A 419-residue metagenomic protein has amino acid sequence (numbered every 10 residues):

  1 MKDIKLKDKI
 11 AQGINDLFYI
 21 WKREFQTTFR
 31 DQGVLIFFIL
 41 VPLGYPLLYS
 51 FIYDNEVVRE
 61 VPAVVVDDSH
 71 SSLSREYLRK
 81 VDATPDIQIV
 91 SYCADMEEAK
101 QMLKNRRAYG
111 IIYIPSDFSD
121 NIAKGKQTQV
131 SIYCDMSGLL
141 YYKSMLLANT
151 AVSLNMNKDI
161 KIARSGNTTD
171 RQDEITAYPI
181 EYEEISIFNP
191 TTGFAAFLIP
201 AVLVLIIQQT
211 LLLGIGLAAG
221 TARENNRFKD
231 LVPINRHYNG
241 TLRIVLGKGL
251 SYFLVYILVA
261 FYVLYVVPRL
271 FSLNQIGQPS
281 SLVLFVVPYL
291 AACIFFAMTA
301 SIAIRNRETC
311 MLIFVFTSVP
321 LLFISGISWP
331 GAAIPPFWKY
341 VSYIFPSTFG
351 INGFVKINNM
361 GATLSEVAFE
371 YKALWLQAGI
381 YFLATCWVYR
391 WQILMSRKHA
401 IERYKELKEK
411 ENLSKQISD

Functional and structural regions predicted by a protein language model:
M1-A196, E366, W391, R397-D419: Extracytoplasmic/periplasmic domains immediately adjacent to an N-terminal transmembrane anchor in multi-pass membrane
I14, F18-K22, A196, H237-L250 (+5 more regions): Alpha-helical membrane-protein architecture signal
T28-L35, I206, G247-F253, I257 (+2 more regions): Loop-to-transmembrane-helix entry motif
F37-F38, P200, L246-G247, C310-I313 (+1 more regions): Hydrophobic core positions of alpha-helical segments in small-molecule transporters and transporter systems
F38-I39, A196-F197, F316-T317, S342: Hydrophobic alpha-helical transmembrane segments of integral membrane proteins, especially lipid-exposed positions
G44-L47, I185-V267: Hydrophobic alpha-helical transmembrane segments of multi-pass membrane transport proteins
L48-Y49, H70, S91, Q101 (+3 more regions): Membrane-spanning alpha-helical segments of multipass transporters and channels
